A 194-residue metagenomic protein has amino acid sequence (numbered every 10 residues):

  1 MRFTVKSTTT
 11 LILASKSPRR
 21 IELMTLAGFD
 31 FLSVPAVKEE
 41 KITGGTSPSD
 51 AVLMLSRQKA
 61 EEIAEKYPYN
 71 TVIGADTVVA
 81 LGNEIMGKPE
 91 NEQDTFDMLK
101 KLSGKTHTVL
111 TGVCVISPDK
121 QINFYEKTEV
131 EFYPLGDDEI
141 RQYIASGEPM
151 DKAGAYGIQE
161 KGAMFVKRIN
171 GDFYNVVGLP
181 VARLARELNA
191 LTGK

Functional and structural regions predicted by a protein language model:
R2, K6-F29: N-terminal beta1-alpha1 ligand-phosphate binding loop
R2-F3, S7-I12, T46-K194: Anionic-ligand binding patches
K16, A36, P118: Cofactor-binding loop segments of dinucleotide-utilizing enzymes, especially the Rossmann-like FAD- and NAD(P)+-binding
E22-L26, T43, E65-K66: Short loop/helix-cap segments at secondary-structure boundaries that form the rim of catalytic
G28-G45, Q121-N123, K127: Short glycine-rich, Thr/Ser-proximal phosphate-binding strand/loop in the N-terminal lobe of ATP-dependent enzymes
